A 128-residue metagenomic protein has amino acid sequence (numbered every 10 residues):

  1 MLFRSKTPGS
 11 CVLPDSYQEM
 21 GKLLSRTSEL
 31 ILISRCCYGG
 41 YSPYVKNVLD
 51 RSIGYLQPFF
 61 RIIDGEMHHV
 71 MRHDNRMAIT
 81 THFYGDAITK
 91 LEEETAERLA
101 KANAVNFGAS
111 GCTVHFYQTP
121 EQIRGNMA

Functional and structural regions predicted by a protein language model:
T7-L13, Q57-F60: Short, flexible loop segments at the rims of nucleotide/cofactor-binding pockets, characterized by
G9-S25: Glycine-rich, highly charged phosphate/nucleotide-binding loops
S28-L30: Structural motif
Y38-G40: Short glycine-rich, flexible loops that bind phosphorylated cofactors or substrates
P43-P58: A short, gly/pro- and small-residue-rich
V70-M77: Short, conserved loop/helix-junction motifs that constitute active-site signature segments in enzyme catalytic cores
I88-A128: Glycine-rich phosphate/pyrophosphate-binding loop and the adjoining helix
